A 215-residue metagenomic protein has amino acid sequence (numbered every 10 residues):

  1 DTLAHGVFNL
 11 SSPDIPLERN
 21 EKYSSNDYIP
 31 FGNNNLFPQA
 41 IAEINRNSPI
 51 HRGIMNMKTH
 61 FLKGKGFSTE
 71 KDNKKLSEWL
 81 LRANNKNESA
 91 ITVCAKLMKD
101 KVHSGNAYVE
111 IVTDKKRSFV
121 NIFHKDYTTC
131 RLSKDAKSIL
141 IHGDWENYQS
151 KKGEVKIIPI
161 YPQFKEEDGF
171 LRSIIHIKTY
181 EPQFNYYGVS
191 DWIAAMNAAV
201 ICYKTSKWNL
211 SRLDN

Functional and structural regions predicted by a protein language model:
D1-N215: Structured, contiguous alpha/beta core segments that scaffold functional sites
